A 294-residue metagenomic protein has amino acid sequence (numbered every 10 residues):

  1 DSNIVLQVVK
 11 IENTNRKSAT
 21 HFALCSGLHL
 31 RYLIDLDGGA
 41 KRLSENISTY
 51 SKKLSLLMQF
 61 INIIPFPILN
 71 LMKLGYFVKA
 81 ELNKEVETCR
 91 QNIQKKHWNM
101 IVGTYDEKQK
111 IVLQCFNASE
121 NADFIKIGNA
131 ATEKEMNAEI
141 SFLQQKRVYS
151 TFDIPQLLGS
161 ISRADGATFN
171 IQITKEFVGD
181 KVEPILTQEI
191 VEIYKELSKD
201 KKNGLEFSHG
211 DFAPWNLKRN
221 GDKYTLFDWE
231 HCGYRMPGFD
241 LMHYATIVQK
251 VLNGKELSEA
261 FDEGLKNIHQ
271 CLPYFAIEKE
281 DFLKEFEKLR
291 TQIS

Functional and structural regions predicted by a protein language model:
D1-V102: Juxta-kinase regulatory segment immediately upstream of eukaryotic protein kinase catalytic domains
K108-A138: ATP-binding glycine-rich loop module of kinase domains
V112-C115, D200-F239: Active-site acidic catalytic loop and adjacent metal/ATP-binding pocket of ATP-dependent phosphoryl transfer enzymes
F124, I171-I173: Conserved hydrophobic/aromatic residues on the N-lobe beta-strands of protein kinase domains
K134-G159, K175-W215: Conserved kinase catalytic-core helix
Q156-T168: Short beta-strand micro-motifs within the conserved protein kinase catalytic domain, predominantly in the N-lobe
D222-L265: Active-site Asp-x-Gly
S258-S294: Helical subdomain adjoining the active site within ATP-dependent kinase catalytic cores
